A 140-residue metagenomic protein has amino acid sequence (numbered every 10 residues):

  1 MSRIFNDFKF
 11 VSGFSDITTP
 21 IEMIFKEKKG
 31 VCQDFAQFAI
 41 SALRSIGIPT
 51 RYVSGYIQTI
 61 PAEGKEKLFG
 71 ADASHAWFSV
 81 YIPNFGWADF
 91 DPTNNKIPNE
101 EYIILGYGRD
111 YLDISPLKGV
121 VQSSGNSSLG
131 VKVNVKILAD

Functional and structural regions predicted by a protein language model:
M1-G30, R109-Y111, V135-A139: Secondary-structure boundary elements
S2, D34-G125, L129: Hydrophobic/aromatic-rich core segments of domains that either
